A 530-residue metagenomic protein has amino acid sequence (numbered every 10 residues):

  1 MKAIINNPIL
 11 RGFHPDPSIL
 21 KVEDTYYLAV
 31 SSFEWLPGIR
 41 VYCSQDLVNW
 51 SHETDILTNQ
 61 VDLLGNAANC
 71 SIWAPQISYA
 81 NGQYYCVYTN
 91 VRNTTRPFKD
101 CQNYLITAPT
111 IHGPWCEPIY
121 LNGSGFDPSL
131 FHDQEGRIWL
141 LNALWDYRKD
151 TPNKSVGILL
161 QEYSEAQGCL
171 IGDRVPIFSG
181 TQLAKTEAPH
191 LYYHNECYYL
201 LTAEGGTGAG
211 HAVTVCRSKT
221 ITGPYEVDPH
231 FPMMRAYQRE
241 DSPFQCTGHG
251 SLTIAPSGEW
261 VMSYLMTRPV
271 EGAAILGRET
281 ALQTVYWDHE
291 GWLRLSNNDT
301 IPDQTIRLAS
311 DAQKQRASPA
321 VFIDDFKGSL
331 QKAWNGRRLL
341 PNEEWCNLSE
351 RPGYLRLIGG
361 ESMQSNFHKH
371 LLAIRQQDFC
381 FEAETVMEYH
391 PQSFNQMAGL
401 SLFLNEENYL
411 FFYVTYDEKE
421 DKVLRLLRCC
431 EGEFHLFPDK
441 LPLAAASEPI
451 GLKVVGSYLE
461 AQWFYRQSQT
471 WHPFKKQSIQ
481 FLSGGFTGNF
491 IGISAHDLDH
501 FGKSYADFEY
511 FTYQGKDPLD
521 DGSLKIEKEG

Functional and structural regions predicted by a protein language model:
M1-G530: Carbohydrate-active catalytic/glycan-binding domains of CAZyme proteins, especially the secreted or lumenal ectodomains
